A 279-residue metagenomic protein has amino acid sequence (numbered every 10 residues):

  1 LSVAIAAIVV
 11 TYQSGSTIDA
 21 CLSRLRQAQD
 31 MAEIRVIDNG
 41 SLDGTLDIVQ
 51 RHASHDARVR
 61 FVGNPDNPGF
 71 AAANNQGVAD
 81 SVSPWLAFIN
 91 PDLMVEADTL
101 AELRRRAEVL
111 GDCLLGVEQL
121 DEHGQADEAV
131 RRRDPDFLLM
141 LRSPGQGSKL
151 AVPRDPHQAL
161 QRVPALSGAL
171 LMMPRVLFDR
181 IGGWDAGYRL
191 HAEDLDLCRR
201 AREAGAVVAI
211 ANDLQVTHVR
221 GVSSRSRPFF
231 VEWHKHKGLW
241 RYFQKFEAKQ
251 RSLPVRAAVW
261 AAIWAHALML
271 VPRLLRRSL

Functional and structural regions predicted by a protein language model:
S23-A32: Short, acidic, metal-binding catalytic loop of nucleotide-sugar glycosyltransferases
D38-D47, D66: A conserved acidic beta->alpha catalytic loop
G63-S81: Glycine-rich, basic loop-to-helix element that forms the pyrophosphate-binding segment of sugar-nucleotide handling
L86: Short aromatic/hydrophobic "clamp" motif used to bind/position activated sugar donors
M94-A129: Conserved donor NDP-sugar-binding/catalytic core segment of glycosyltransferases
H123, R133-P164, G168: Short, flexible, basic/aromatic active-site loop/helix in glycosyltransferases
Q158, P164-Q215: A short, conserved alpha-helix in the catalytic core of glycosyltransferases
R199-R277: Active-site-adjacent helix/loop segment of glycosyltransferases that harbors family-specific signature motifs
